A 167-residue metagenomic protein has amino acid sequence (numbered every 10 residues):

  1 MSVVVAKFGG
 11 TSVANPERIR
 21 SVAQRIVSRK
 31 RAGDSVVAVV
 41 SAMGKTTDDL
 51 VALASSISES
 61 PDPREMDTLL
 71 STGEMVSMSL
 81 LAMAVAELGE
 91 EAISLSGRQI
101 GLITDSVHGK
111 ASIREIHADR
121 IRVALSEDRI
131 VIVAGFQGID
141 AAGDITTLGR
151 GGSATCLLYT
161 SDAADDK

Functional and structural regions predicted by a protein language model:
M1-A163: Nucleotide/pyrophosphate-binding catalytic subdomain
